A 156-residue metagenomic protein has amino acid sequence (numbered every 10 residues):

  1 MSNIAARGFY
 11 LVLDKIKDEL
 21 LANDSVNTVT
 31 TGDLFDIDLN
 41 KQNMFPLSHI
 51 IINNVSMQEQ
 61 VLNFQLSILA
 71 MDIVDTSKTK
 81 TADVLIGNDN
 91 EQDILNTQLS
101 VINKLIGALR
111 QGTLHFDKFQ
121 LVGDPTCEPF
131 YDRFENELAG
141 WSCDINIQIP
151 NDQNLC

Functional and structural regions predicted by a protein language model:
M1-T30, I51-C156: Charged, amphipathic alpha-helical segments and their flanking helix caps
L13, F35, P46-S48: Peptidyl-prolyl cis-trans isomerase
V29-L39, N43: Conserved functional micro-motifs across diverse proteins
Q42-N53: A short, hydrophobic beta-strand-centered structural micro-motif
